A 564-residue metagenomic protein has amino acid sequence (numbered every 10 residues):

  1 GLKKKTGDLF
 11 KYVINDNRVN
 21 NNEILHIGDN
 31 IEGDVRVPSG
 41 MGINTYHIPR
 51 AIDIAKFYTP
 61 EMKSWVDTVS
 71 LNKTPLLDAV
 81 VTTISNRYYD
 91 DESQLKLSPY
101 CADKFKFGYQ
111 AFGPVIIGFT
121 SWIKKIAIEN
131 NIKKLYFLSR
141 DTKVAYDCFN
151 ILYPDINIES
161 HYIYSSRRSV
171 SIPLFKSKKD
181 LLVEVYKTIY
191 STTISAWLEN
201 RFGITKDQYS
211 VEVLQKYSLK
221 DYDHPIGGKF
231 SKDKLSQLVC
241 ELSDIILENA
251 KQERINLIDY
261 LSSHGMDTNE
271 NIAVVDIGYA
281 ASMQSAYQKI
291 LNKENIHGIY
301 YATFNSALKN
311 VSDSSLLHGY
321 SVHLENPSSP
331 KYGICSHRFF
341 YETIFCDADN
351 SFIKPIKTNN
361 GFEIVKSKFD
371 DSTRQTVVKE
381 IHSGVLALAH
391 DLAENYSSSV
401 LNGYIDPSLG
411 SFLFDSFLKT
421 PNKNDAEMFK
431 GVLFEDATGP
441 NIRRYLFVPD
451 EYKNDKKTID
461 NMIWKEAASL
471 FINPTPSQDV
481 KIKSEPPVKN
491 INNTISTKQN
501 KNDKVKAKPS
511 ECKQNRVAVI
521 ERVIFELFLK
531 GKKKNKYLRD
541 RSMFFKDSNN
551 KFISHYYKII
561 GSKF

Functional and structural regions predicted by a protein language model:
G1-L2, L97-V115, Q237-Q252: Glycine-rich phosphate-binding "P-loop"
T6-D34: Conserved Lys-Pro-Asp/Glu-containing loop-to-beta segment of HAD-superfamily phosphomonoesterases, centered on
N30-T45: Acidic, divalent-metal-coordinating active-site segment for phosphoryl/phosphodiester hydrolysis, typified by short
D53-I54, P60-E61, W65-E92, F112 (+8 more regions): Mature, well-folded catalytic/scaffold domains that follow N-terminal targeting or propeptide regions
I132-S139, I272-V275: Short glycine-rich phosphate-binding loop at a beta-alpha junction
I156-N200: Long, charge-dense
K216-G278: A charged, amphipathic alpha-helical module
N492-F564: Membrane-proximal basic amphipathic "stem/tether" segments
